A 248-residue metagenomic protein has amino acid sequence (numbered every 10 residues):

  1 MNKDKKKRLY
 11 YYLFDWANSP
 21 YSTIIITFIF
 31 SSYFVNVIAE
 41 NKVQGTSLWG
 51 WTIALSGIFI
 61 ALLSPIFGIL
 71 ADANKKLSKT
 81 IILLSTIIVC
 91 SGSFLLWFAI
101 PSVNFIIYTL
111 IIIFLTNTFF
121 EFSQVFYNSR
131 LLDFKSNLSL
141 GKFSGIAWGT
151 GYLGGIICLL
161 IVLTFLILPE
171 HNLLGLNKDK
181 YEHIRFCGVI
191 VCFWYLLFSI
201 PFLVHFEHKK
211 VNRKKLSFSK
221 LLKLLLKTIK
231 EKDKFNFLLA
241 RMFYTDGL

Functional and structural regions predicted by a protein language model:
N2-A61, I106-I107, F235-L248: Helix-loop boundary and gating motifs at the non-cytosolic
N2-Y11, F206-A240: Juxtamembrane intracellular "pre-TM" segments in multi-pass secondary transporters
T27-N36, I156-Y181: Transmembrane alpha-helix termini and helix-breaking/packing motifs in multi-pass membrane transporters
I60-A61, K142-L166: Glycine-rich segments within core transmembrane alpha-helices of 12-TM secondary carriers
A71-I87: Cytoplasmic membrane-interface "Motif A"-like loop-to-helix N-cap segments of 12-TM Major Facilitator Superfamily
S85-T86, G92-L95, A99, V103-S123 (+1 more regions): Hydrophobic core of transmembrane alpha-helices in multi-pass small-molecule transporters, especially MFS/SLC-type
I112, T118-G149: Cytoplasmic helix-loop-helix junction between adjacent transmembrane helices in 12-TM secondary transporters
C158-H171, C192-V211: C-terminal membrane-cytosol helix-exit motif in multi-pass small-molecule transporters
